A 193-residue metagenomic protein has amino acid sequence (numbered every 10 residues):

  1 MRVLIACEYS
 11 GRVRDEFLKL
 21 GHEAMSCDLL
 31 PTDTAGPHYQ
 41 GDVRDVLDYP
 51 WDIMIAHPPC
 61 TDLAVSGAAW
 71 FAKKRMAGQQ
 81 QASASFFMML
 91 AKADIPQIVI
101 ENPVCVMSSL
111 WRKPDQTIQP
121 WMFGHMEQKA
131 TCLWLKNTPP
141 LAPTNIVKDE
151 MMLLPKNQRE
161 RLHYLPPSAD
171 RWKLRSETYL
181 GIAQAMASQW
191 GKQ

Functional and structural regions predicted by a protein language model:
M1-Q193: Conserved active-site and SAM-binding loop architecture of S-adenosyl-L-methionine-dependent nucleic-acid
